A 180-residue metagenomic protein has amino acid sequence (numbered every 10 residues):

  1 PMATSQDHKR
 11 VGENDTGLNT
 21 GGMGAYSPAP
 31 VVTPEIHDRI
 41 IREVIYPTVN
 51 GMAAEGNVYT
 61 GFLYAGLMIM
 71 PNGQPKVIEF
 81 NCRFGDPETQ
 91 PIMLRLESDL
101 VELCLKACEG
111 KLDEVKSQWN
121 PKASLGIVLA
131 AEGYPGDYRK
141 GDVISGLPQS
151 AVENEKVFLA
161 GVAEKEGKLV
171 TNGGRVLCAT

Functional and structural regions predicted by a protein language model:
P1-Q90: Internal nucleotide-binding/catalytic subdomain
A3, V152-N154: Acidic-glycine-rich active-site phosphate/pyrophosphate-binding loop
R10-V11, T20-M23, L96-D99, S145-Q149 (+1 more regions): Short, low-complexity, polar/charged sequence segments that are solvent-exposed and flexible
A25-P28, V128, R175-T180: Short, well-ordered beta-strand elements within core beta-sheets of diverse protein domains
I41-L63, N81-V152, A160, E164-E166: Active-site "cap" helix and flanking loop/linker of ATP-utilizing ligase/carboxylase catalytic domains
A163-K165, T171-T180: Generic C-terminus detector
